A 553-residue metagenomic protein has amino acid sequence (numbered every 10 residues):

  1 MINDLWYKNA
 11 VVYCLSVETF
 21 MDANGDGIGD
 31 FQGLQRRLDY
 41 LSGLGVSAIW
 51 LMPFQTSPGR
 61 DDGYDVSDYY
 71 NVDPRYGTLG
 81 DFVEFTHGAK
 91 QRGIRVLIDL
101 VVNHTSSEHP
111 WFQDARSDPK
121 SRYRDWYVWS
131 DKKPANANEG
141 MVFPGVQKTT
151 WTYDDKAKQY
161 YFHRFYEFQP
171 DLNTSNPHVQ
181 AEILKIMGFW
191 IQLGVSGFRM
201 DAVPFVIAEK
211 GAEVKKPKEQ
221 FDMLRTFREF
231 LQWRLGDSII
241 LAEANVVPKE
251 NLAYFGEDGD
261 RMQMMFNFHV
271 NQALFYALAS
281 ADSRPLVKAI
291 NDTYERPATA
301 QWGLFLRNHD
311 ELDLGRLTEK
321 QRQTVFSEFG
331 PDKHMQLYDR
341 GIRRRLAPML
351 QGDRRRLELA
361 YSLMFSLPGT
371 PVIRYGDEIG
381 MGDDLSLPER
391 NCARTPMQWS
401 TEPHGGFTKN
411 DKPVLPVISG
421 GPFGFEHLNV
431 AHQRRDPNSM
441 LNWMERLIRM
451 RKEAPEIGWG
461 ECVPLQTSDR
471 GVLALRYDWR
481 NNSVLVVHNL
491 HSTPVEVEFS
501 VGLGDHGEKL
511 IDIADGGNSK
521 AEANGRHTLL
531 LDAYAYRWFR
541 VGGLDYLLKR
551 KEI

Functional and structural regions predicted by a protein language model:
M1-I553: Active-site and adjacent substrate-binding regions of carbohydrate-active enzymes
